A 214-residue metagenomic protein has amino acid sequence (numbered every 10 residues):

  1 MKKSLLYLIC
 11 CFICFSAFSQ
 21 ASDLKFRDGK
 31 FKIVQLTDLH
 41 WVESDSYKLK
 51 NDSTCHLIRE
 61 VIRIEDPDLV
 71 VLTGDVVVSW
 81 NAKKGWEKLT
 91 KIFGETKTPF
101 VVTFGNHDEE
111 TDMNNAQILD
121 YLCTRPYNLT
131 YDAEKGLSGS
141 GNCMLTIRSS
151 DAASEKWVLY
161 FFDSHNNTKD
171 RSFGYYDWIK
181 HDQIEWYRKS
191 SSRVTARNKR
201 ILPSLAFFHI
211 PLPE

Functional and structural regions predicted by a protein language model:
M1-A21: Bacterial Sec-dependent N-terminal signal peptides
S19-K88, I92: N-terminal active-site segment of His-dependent metallophosphoesterases
S22-K25, E87-R200: Extended active-site neighborhood of metal-dependent phosphoesterases/phosphodiesterases
F31-E43, K156-N166, F207: Active-site-proximal beta-strand elements of phosphoester/diester hydrolases
D38, I58, V70, D75 (+5 more regions): Divalent metal-coordination and catalytic microenvironments
L39-V42, V76-W80, N106-T111, S164-K169 (+1 more regions): Solvent-exposed loop/turn segments at secondary-structure junctions within structured extracellular/periplasmic domains
D68, K97, S204: Conserved acidic residues
R197-I201, L205-E214: Active-site-proximal segments of metal-dependent phosphoesterases and phosphodiesterases across multiple
